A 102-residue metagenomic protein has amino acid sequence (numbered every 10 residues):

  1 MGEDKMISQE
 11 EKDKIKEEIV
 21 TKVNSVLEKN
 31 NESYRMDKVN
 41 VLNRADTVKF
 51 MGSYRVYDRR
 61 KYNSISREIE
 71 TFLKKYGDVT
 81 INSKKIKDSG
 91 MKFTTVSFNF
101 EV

Functional and structural regions predicted by a protein language model:
G2-E3, S33-R60: Short glycine-rich, basic-tinged beta-strand/loop micro-motifs
M6-K38: N-proximal, solvent-exposed amphipathic alpha-helical segments enriched in charged/polar residues
T21-L27, L42, T80, S97: N-terminal non-cleavable signal-anchor helices
K49-D88: Short, hydrophobic/π-rich interface segment
K84-V102: C-terminal edge-of-domain segments
